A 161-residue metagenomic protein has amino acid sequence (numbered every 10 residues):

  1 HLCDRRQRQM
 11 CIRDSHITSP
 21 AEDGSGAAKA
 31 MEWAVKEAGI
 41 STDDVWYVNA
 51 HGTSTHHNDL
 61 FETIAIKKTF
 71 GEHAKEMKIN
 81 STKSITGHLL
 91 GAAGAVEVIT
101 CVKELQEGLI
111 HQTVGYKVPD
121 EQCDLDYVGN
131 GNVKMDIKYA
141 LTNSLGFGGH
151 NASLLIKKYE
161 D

Functional and structural regions predicted by a protein language model:
H1-R8, I12: Single conserved hydrophobic/aromatic residue that forms the stacking wall/gate of nucleotide- or nucleobase-binding
R5, V45, A50-H51, V98 (+1 more regions): Conserved small-residue
Q9, H51, K117: A glycine-rich phosphate-binding loop feature that marks nucleotide/adenosyl-phosphate handling sites
R13-D14, S84-G87: A short, flexible beta-alpha/helix-coil linker loop
H16-G24, T53-F70, L89-V96, G129: Short glycine/threonine-rich loop-to-helix capping motif typified by GTGT followed within a few residues by an Asp-Pro
E22-F61: Oxyanion-binding "anion nests"
K29-D43, I64-I85, A93-F147, L155-D161: Structural signature of cysteine-dependent C-C bond-forming condensing enzymes
H57, L154-L155: Generic hydrophobic alpha-helical membrane-span motif
